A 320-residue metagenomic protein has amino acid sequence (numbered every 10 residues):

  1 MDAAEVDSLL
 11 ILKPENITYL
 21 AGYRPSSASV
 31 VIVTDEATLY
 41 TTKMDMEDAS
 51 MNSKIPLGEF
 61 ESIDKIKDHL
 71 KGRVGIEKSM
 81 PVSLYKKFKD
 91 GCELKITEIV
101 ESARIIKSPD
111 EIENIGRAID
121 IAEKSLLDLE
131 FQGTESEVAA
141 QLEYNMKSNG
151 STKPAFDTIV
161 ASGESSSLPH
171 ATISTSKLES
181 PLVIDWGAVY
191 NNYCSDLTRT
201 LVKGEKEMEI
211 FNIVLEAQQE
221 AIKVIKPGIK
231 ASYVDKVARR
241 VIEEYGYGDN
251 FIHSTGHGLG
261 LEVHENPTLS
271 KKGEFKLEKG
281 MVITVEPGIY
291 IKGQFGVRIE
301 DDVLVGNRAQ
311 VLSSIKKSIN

Functional and structural regions predicted by a protein language model:
M1-N320: Active-site neighborhoods and metal-handling regions in enzymes and metal-associated proteins
